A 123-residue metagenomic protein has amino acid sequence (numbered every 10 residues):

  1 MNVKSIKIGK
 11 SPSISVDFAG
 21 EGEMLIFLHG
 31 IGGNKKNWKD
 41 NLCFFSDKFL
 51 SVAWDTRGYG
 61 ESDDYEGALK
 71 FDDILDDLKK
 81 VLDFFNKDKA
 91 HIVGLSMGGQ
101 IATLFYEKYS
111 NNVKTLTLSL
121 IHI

Functional and structural regions predicted by a protein language model:
M1-S13: N-terminal cap/lid segment of alpha/beta-hydrolase-fold proteins
S15-D64: Conserved HGGG/HGGXW glycine-rich cap/lid loop of the alpha/beta-hydrolase fold
D17, C43, A53-V93, M97: Active-site loop/oxyanion-hole signature of alpha/beta-hydrolase fold enzymes
G20-G22, D47, N86-K89, S110-N111: Active-site acidic short loop of glycosyltransferases
H91, T115-T117: Residue in the alpha/beta-hydrolase core beta-strand immediately N-terminal to the catalytic nucleophile
L95, T103, S119: Residues lining the SAM
G99-S110: Short glycine-enriched nucleophile-adjacent loop and the immediately C-terminal alpha-helix near the catalytic center
I121-I123: Conserved small/polar residues in nucleotide/adenosyl-binding loops
